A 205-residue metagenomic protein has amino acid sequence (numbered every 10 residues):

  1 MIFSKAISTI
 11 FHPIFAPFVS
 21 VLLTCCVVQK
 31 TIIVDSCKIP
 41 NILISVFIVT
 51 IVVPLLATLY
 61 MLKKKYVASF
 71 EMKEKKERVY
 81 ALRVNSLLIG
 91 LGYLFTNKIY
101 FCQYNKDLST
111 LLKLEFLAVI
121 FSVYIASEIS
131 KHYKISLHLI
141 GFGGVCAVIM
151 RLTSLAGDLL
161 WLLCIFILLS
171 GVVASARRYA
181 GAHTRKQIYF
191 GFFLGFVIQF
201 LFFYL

Functional and structural regions predicted by a protein language model:
M1-S4: Short, Lys/Arg-rich, polar N-terminal cytosolic tail immediately upstream of the first transmembrane signal-anchor
S8-V28: The first (N-terminal) embedded transmembrane alpha-helix
Q29-K38, V67-E71, I99-L108: Membrane-interface helix termini and inter-helical loops of multi-pass transporters
K38-V53, A118: Alpha-helical transmembrane segments
V52-K65: Membrane-water interface of transmembrane alpha-helices
S69-N85: Juxtamembrane helix-capping/reentrant segments at transmembrane boundaries
V84-N97, G141-C146, L194-G195: Core segments of transmembrane alpha-helices that mediate helix-helix packing or line hydrophobic substrate/ligand
K106, L112-L205: Membrane-embedded catalytic cores of phosphoryl/pyrophosphoryl-handling enzymes
